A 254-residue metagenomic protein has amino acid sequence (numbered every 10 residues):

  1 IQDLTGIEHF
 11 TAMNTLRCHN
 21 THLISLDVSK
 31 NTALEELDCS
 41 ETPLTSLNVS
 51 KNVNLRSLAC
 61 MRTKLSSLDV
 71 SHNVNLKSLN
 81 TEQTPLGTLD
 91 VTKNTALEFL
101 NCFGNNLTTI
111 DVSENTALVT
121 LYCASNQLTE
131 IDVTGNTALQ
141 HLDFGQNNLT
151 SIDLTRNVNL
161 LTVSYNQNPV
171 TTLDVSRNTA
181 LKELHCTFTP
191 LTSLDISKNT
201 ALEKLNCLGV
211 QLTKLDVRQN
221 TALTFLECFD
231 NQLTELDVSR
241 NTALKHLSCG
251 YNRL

Functional and structural regions predicted by a protein language model:
I1, A12-L23, A33, D38-L44 (+13 more regions): Concave beta-strand-loop units of leucine-rich repeat
I1-R17, T21-L26, K30-T32, K51-V53 (+9 more regions): N-terminal capping/linker segments that flank leucine-rich repeat
L4-I7, L26, L47, L68 (+8 more regions): Canonical leucine-rich repeat
V70, V112, L154, I196 (+2 more regions): Non-core capping and flanking segments associated with repeat-based/extracellular domains
